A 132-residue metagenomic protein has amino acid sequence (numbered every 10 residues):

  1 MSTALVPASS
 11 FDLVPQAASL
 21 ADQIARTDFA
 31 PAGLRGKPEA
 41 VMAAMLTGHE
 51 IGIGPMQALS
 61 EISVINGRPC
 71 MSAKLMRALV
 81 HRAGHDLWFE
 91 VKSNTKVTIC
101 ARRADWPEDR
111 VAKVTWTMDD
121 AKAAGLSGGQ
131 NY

Functional and structural regions predicted by a protein language model:
M1-Y132: Glycine-rich anion-binding surface patch
